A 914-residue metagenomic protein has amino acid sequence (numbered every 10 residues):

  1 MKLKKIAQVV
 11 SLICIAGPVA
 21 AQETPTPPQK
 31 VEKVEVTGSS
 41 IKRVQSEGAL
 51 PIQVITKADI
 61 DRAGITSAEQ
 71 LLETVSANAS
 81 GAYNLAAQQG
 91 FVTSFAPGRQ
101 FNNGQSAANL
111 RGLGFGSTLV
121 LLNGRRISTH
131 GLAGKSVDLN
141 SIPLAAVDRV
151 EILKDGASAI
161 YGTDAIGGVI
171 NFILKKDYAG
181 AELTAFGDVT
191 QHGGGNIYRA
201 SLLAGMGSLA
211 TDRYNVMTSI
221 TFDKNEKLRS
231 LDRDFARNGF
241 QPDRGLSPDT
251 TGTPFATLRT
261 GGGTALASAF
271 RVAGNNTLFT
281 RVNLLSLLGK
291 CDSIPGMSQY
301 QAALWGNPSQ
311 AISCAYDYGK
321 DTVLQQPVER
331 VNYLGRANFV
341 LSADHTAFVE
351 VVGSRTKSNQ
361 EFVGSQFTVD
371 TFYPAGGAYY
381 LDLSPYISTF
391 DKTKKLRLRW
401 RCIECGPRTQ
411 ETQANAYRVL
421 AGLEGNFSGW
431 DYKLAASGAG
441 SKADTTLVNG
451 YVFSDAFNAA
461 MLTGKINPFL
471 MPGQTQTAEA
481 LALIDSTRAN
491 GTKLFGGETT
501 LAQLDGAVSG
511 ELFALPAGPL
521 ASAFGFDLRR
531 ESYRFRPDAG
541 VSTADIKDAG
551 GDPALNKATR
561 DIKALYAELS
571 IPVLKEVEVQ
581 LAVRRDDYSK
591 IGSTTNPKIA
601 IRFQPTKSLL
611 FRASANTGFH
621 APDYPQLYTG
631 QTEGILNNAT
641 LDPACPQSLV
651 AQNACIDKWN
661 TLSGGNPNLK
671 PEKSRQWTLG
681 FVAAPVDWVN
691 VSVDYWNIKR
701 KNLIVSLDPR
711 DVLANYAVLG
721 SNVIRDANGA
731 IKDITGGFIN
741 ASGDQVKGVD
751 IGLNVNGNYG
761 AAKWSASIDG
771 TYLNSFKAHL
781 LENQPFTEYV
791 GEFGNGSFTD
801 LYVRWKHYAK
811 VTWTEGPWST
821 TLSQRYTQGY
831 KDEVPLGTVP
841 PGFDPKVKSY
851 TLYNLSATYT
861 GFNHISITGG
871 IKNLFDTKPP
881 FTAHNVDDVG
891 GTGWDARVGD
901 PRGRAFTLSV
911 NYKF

Functional and structural regions predicted by a protein language model:
M1-N78, R111, S201-M206, A343 (+3 more regions): N-terminal Sec signal peptide and the immediately downstream disordered periplasmic leader that contains the TonB box
V44, E73-R125: Extracytoplasmic beta-strand/coil segments of soluble accessory domains associated with Gram-negative outer-membrane
I60, L72, V150-E151, I170-F172 (+5 more regions): Non-catalytic regulatory/gating segments with a bias toward low-complexity or hydrophobic composition
L71, S106-N109, D138-N140, D164-A185 (+1 more regions): N-terminal periplasmic accessory domains that precede and gate Gram-negative outer-membrane beta-barrel machines
R125-K154: Short acidic/polar hinge/loop motifs at secondary-structure boundaries that mediate gating or recognition
T129, D234-D243, L284-R330, L334 (+6 more regions): Surface-exposed, low-complexity loop segments enriched in small/polar and acidic residues
V452-F453, N690, N774-S775, Y826-L836 (+1 more regions): C-terminal beta-signal and adjacent terminal beta-strands/loops of Gram-negative outer-membrane beta-barrel proteins
G634, A762, A766-T860, F875-D876: C-terminal beta-barrel architecture of Gram-negative outer-membrane proteins
